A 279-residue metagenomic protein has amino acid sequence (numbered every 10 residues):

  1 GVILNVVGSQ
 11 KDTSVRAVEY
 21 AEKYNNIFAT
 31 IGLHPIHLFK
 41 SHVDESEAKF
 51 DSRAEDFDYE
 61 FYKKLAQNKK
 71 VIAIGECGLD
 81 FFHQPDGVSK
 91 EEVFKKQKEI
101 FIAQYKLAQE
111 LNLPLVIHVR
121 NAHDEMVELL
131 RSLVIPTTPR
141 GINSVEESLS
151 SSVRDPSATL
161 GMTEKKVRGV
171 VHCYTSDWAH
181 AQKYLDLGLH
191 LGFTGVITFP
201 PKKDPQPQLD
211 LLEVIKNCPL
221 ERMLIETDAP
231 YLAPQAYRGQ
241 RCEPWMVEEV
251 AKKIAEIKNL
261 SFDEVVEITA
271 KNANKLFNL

Functional and structural regions predicted by a protein language model:
G1-V145, T163-L279: Mid-domain alpha/beta scaffold segments of enzyme catalytic cores
S148: Cationic, low-complexity basic patches in intrinsically disordered or flexible, solvent-exposed regions
